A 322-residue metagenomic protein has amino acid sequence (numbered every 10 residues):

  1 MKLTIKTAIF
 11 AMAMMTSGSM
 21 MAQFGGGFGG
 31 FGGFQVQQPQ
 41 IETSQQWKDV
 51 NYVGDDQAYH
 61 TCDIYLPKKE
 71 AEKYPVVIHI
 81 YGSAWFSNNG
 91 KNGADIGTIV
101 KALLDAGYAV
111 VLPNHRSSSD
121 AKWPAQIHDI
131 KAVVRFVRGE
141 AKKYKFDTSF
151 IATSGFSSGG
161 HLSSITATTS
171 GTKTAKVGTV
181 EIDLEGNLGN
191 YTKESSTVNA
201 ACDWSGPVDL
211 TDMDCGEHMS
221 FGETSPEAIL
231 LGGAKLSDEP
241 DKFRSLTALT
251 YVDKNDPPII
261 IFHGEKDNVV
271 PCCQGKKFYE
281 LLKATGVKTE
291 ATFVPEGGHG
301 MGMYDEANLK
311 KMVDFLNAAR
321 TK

Functional and structural regions predicted by a protein language model:
M1-F28: Bacterial Sec-dependent N-terminal signal peptides
Q23-K322: Alpha/beta-hydrolase superfamily serine-hydrolase fold, recognizing
